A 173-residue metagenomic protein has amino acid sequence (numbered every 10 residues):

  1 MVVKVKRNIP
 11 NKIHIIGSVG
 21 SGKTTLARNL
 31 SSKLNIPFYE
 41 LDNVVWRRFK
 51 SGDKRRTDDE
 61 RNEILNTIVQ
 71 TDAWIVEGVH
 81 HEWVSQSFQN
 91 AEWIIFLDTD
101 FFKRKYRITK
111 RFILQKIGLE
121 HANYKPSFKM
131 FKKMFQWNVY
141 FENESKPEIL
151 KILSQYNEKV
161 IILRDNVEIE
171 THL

Functional and structural regions predicted by a protein language model:
V2-P10, W137-L173: NTP-dependent small-molecule kinase module
I15: Hydrophobic anchor at the beta1->P-loop junction of P-loop NTPases
S18: P-loop (Walker A) phosphate-binding loop of NTP-binding proteins
S21: ATP-binding Walker
T24: Walker A/P-loop
R28, S32-A73: Conserved substrate/cofactor phosphate-moiety recognition/catalytic segment in nucleotide-dependent phosphotransferases
R61-F102, Y106: Glycine-rich phosphate-binding loop used to anchor ATP phosphates in small-molecule kinases, encompassing both
T99-S145: A glycine- and Lys/Arg-enriched "phosphate-lid" helix/loop adjacent to the NTP-binding pocket of small-molecule kinases
